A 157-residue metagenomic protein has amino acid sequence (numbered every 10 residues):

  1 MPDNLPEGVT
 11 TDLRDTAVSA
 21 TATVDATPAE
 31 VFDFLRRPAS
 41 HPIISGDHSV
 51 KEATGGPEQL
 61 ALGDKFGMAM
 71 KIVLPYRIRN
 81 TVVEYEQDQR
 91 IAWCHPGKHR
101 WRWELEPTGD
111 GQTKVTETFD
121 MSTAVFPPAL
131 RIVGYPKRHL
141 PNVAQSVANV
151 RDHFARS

Functional and structural regions predicted by a protein language model:
M1-P57: Hydrophobic ligand-binding cavity/cleft-lining segments
T10-D12, P57-E58, V82-V83, E104-P107: Short secondary-structure boundary/capping segments
S19-T21, R77-R79, R100-R102, T118: Well-ordered beta-strand positions in beta-sheet-rich domains
A26, I72-L74, M121-T123: Beta-strand elements of well-folded, non-transmembrane domains
A29-F32, A144, A148: Amphipathic alpha-helical segments that line or abut small-molecule/effector binding pockets and mediate allosteric
E52-R100, Q112, F126, Q145-S157: Glycine-rich portal/gate segments that line the openings of hydrophobic small-molecule binding cavities
C94-Q145: Beta-strand/loop substructures that line and gate deep hydrophobic ligand-binding cavities in soluble
